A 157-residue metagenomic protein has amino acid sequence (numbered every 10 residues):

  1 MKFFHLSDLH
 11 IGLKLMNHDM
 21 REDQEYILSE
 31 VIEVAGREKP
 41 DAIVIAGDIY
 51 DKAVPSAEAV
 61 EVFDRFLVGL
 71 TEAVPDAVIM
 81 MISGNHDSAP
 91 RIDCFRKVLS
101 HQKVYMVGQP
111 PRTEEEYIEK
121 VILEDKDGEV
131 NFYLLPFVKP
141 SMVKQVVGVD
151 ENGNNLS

Functional and structural regions predicted by a protein language model:
M1-F3, T71, V98, E124: A generic structural signal for short, solvent-exposed coil/turn residues that cap or connect secondary-structure
M1-V68, P75-D76: N-terminal active-site segment of His-dependent metallophosphoesterases
M16, I49-L67, S83-Q102, M106-G108 (+1 more regions): Metal-dependent catalytic neighborhoods of phosphoester/phosphodiester hydrolases
L70-I79, T113-E114: Short, charged helix-to-loop "capping" segments that act as catalytic/coupling loops
D87-S157: His/Asp/Glu-rich metal-coordinating catalytic cores of metallo-dependent phosphodiesterases/hydrolases acting on
